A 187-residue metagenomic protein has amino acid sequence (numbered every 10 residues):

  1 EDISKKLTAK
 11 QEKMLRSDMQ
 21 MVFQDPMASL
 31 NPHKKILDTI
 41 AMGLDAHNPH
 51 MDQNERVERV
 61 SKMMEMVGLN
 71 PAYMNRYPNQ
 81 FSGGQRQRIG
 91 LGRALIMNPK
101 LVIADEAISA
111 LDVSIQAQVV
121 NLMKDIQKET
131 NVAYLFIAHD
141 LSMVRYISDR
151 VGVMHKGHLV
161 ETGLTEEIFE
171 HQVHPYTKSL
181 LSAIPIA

Functional and structural regions predicted by a protein language model:
E1-M14, N121, E167-I168: ABC ATPase NBD Q-loop/coupling interface
D2, N54-A72, L181-S182: Conserved ABC ATPase "signature" region
Y77-F81, Q85: Conserved ABC ATPase signature
L91, V119: Hydrophobic anchor residue at the start of the ABC signature
I96-K100: A short, proline-enriched helix->beta-strand linker immediately N-terminal to the Walker B motif in ABC-type P-loop
V144-Y146: A short, surface-exposed alpha-helical micro-motif characterized by mixed small hydrophobic and charged/polar residues
